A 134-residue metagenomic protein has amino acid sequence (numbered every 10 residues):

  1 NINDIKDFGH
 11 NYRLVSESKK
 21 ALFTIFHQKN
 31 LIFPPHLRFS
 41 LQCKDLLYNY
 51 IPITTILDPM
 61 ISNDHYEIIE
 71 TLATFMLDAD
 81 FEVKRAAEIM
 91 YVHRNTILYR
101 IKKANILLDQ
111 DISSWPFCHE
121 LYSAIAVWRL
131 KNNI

Functional and structural regions predicted by a protein language model:
N1-I134: Cytosolic nucleotide-utilizing catalytic cores of signal-transduction proteins
